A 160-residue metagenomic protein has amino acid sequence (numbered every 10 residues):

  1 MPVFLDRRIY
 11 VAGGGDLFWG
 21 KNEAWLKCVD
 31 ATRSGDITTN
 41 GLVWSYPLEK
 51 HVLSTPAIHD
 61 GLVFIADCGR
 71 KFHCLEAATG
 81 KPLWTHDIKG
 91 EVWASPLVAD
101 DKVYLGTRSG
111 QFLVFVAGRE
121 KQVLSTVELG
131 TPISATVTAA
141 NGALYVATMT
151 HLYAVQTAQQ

Functional and structural regions predicted by a protein language model:
M1-Q160: Noncatalytic, solvent-exposed loop/strand surfaces of beta-propeller-type extracellular/periplasmic domains
